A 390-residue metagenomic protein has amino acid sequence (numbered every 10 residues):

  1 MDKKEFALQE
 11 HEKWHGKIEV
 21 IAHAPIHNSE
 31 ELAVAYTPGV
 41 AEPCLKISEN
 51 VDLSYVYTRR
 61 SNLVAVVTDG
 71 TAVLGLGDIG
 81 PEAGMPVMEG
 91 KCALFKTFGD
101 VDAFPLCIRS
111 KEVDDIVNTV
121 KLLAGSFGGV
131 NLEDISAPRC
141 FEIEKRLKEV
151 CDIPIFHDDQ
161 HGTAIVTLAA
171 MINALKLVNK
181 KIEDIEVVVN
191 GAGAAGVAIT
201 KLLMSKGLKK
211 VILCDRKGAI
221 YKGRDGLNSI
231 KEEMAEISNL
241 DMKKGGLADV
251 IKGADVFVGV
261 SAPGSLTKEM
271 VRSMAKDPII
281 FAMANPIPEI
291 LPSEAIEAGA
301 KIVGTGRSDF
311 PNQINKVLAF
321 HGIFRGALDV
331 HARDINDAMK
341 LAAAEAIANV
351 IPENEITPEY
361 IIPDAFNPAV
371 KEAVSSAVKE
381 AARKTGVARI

Functional and structural regions predicted by a protein language model:
M1-I155, S375, A381, T385-R389: N-terminal ligand-binding/catalytic initiation module
E12, Y55-R60, K96-T97, L122-A124 (+8 more regions): Solvent-exposed alpha-helices and their adjacent loops that cap or buttress functional pockets in soluble metabolic
D69-T71, I79, I108-R109, D134-A137 (+5 more regions): Short, ordered loop/turn segments at secondary-structure junctions
L74, I79-G99, H157, I165-A262: Glycine-rich phosphate/diphosphate-binding loop of Rossmann-like nucleotide-binding domains
P105, N131-D134, I155-D158, V189 (+5 more regions): General beta-strand structural signal in soluble alpha/beta enzymes
D158, V178-K180, A282-I390: Adenosine-phosphate binding glycine-rich loop
E232-I302, R307-D309: Rossmann-like adenosine-cofactor binding region
